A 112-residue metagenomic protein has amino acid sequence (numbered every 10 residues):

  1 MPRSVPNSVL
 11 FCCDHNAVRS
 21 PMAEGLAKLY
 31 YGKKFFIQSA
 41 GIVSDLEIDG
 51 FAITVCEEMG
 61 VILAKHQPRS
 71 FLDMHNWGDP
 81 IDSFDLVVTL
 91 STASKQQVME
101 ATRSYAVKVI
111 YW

Functional and structural regions predicted by a protein language model:
M1-W112: Short polar/charged helix/loop
